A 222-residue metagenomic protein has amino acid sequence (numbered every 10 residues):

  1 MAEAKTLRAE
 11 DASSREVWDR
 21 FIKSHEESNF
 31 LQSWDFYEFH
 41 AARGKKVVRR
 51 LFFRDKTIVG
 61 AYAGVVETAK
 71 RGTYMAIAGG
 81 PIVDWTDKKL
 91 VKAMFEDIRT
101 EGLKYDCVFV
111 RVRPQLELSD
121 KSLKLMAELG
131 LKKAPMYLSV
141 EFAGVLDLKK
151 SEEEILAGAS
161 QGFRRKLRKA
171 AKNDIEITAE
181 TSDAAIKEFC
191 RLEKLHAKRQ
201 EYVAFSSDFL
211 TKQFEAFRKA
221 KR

Functional and structural regions predicted by a protein language model:
A4-R71, P114-E141, V145-R222: A conserved beta-strand-loop-helix scaffold within acyl/acetyltransferase catalytic domains
K70-Y137: Acyl-donor binding region in acyl/amide transferases
